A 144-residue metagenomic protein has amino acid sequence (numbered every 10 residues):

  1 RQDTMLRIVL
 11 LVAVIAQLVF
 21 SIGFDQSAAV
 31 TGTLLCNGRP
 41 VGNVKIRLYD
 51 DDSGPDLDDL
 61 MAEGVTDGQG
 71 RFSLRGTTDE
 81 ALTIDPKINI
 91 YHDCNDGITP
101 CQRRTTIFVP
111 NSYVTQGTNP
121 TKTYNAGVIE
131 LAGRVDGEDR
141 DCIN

Functional and structural regions predicted by a protein language model:
R1-T4: Short, Lys/Arg-enriched N-terminal segments with co-localized hydrophobic residues within the first ~10-30 amino acids
L6-S21: Cleavable N-terminal signal peptides of Sec/SRP-targeted secreted and luminal proteins
Q17-V128, R134, N144: Beta-strand-dominated extracellular/periplasmic modules and repeats in secreted or surface-exposed proteins
E138: Charged phosphate-binding loop/patch that engages nucleotide di/tri-phosphates or the phosphate backbone of nucleic
